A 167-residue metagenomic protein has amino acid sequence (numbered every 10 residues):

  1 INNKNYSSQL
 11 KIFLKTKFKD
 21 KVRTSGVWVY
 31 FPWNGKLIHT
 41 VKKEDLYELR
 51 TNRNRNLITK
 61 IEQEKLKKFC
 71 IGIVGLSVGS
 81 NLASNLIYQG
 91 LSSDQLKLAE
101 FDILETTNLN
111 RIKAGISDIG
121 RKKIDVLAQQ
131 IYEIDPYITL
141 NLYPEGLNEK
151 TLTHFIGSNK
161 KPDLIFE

Functional and structural regions predicted by a protein language model:
I1-E167: Adenine nucleotide-associated cytosolic modules
